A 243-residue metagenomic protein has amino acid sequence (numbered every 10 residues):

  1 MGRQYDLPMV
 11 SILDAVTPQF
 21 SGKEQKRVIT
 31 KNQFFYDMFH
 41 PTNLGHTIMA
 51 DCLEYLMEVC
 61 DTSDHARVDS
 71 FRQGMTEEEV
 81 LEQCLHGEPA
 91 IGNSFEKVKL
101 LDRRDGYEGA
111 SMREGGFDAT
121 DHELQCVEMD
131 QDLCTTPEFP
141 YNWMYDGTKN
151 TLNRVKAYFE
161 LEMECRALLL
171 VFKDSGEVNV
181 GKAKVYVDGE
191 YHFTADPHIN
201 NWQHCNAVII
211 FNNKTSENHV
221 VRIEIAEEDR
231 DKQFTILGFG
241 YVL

Functional and structural regions predicted by a protein language model:
M1-N32, I48-D61: Extracellular serine-dependent O-acyl
Q33-F34, M38-N43, T47-L243: Conserved catalytic region of serine esterases and O-acyltransferases that act on ester linkages in lipids
